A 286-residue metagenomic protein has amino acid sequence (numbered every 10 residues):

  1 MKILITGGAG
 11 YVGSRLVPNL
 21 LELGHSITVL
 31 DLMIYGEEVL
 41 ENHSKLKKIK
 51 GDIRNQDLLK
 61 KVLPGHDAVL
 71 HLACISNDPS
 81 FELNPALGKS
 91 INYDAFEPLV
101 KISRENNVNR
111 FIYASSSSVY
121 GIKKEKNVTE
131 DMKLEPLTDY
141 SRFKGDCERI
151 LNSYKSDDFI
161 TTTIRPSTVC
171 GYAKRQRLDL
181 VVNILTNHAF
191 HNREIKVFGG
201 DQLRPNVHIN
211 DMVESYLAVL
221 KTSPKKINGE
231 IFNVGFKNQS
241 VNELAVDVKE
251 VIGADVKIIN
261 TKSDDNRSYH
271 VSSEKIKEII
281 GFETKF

Functional and structural regions predicted by a protein language model:
I3-L23: N-terminal Rossmann NAD(P)H-binding glycine-rich loop of SDR-like oxidoreductase domains
S44-N55: Rossmann-fold cofactor-recognition segment
I53-I91: NAD(P)H-binding glycine-rich loop region in Rossmannoid oxidoreductase-like domains and their noncatalytic homologs
R54, L83-P98, L134, T138 (+1 more regions): Glycine-rich NAD(P)-binding loop of the Rossmann-fold in SDR/ketoreductase-type enzymes
H71, E97-L137: Conserved Rossmann-fold NAD(P)-dependent oxidoreductase catalytic core, especially the SDR/UDP-sugar
D78, Y113-K126, D139-G145, V169-A173: Conserved catalytic-site region of short-chain dehydrogenase/reductase
R149-R204, I209-L217, V248-K249: NAD(P)-dependent short-chain dehydrogenase/reductase
N192-R193, F198-F286: C-terminal substrate-binding subdomain of Rossmann-fold SDR/epimerase-dehydratase oxidoreductases
